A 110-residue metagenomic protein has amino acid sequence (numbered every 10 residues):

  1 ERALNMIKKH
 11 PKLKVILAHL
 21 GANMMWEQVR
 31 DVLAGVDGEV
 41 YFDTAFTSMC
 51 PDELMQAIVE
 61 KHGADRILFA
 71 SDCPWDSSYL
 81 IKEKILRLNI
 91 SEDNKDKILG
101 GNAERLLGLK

Functional and structural regions predicted by a protein language model:
E1-L68: Catalytic pocket-lining loop regions of alpha/beta-barrel enzymes, especially the amidohydrolase/enolase/GH5 lineages
H62-L68, D76-K110: Mid-to-C-terminal alpha-helical segments outside catalytic/metal-binding sites
D72: NAD(P)-dependent dehydrogenases' Rossmann-like dinucleotide-binding region
